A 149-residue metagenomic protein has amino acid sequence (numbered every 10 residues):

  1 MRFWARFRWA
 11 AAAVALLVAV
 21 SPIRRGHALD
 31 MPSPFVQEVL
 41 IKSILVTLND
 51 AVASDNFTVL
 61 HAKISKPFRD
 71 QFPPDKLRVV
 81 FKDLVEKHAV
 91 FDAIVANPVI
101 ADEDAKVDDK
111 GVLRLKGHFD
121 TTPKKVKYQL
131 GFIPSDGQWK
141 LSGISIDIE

Functional and structural regions predicted by a protein language model:
M1-A12: Bacterial N-terminal signal peptides that target proteins for export
R8-W9, K42, L60, T122: Short hydrophobic/aromatic segments of transmembrane alpha-helices and their interfaces
A10-S21: Bacterial N-terminal signal peptides
I23-S54: Short, low-complexity N-terminal intrinsically disordered segments enriched in polar/charged residues
M31-P32, V36, K42-S43, T58-K110: Short solvent-exposed beta->alpha transition segments
L40, F68, L77, L130-F132 (+1 more regions): Conserved short hydrophobic patches within well-ordered secondary structure
A53, P73, K124-V126: Amphipathic alpha-helical protein-protein interaction surfaces
V99-E149: Exposed beta-sheet edge and beta->alpha loop/turn motif
